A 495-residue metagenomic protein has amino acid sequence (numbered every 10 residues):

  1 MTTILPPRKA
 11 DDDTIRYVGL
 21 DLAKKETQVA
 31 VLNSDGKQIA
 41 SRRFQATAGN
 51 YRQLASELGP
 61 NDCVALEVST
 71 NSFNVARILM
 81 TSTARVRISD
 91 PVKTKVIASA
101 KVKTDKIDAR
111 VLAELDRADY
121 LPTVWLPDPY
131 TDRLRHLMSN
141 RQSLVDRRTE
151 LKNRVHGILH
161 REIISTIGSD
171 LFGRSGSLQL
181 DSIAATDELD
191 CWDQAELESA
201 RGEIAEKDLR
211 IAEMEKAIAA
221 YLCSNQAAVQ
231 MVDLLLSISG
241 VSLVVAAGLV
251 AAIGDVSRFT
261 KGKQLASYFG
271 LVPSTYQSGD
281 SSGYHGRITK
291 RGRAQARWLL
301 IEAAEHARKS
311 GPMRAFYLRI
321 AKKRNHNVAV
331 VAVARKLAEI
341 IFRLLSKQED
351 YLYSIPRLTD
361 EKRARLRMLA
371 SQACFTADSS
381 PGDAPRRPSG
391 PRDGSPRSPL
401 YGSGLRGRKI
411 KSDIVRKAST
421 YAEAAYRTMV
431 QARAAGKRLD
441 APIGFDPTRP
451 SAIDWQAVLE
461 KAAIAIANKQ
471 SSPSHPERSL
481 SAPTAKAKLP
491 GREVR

Functional and structural regions predicted by a protein language model:
M1-E188, A482, K488, R492-R495: Phosphate- and other anionic-substrate recognition elements at nucleic-acid/protein interfaces
R8-I15, K216-V241, L249-A252: Extended, structured, electrostatic nucleic-acid-contact surfaces
F73, R110, T131, R135-M138 (+11 more regions): Non-catalytic, well-ordered alpha-helical scaffold segments
A98, T123-N140, G168, S281-I288 (+1 more regions): Short, solvent-exposed helix-loop connector elements
D119-P122, L151, I211, G254-R258 (+2 more regions): Short helix-capping/linker segments at secondary-structure and domain boundaries
S139-L234, I355-E361: Glycine-rich, often acidic, oxyanion-interacting loops/wings at catalytic, nucleic-acid, or phospho-protein interfaces
L234-H326, K362, V494: Phosphate-backbone recognition surface of nucleic-acid-processing proteins
D280-S281, F316-R495: Low-complexity, acidic/Ser/Thr- and charged residue-rich accessory regions of DNA metabolism proteins
